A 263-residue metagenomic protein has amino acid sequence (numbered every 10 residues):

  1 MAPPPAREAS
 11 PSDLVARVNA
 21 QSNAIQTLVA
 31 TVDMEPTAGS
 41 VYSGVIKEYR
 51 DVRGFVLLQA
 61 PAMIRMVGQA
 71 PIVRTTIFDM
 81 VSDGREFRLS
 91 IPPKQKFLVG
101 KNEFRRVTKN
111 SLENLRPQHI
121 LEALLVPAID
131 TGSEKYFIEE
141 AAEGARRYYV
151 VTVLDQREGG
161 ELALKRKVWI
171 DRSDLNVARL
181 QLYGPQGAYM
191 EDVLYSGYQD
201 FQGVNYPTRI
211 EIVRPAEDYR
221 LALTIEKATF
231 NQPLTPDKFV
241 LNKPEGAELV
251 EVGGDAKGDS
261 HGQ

Functional and structural regions predicted by a protein language model:
M1-D51, G254-Q263: N-terminal leader/targeting segments and the immediate start of mature chains
E8-A9, V45-V52, T76-S82, G187-D192: Amphipathic hydrophobic-ligand
N19-L28, K47-Y49, L57-A62, M80 (+3 more regions): Edge/loop elements at the starts and ends of beta-strands within beta-rich repeat scaffolds
P36-F78, D259-S260: Post-signal peptide N-terminal segment of secreted/secretory-pathway proteins
P61-H119: An acidic-aromatic
N102, N110-L115, H119-F137, A247-Q263: C-terminal low-complexity, charged extensions that often adopt amphipathic alpha-helices
S133-G246, V250-E251: Gly/Pro-enriched, hydrophobic low-complexity segments that function as extracytoplasmic propeptides/linkers
